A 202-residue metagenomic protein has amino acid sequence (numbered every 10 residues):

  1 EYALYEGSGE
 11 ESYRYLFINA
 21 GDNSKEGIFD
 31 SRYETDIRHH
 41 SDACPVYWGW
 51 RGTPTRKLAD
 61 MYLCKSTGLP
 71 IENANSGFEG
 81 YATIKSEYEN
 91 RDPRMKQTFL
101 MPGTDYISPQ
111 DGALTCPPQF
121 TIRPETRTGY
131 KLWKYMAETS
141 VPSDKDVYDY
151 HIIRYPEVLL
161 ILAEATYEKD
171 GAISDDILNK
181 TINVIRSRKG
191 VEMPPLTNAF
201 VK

Functional and structural regions predicted by a protein language model:
E1-D42, V46, N73-K202: Acidic/polar-rich alpha-helix caps and helix-coil junctions
T53: Active-site-adjacent helix-turn-beta-strand microarchitecture at beta-sheet edges that either contains or buttresses
R56, C64, Y130-W133: Generic cytosolic/nucleocytoplasmic N-terminal low-complexity/intrinsically disordered segments
L58-A59, L159: Conserved short hydrophobic patches within well-ordered secondary structure
A59, C64-P70, N90: Segments forming glycine/polar-rich beta-alpha architectures that bind adenosine-containing cofactors
